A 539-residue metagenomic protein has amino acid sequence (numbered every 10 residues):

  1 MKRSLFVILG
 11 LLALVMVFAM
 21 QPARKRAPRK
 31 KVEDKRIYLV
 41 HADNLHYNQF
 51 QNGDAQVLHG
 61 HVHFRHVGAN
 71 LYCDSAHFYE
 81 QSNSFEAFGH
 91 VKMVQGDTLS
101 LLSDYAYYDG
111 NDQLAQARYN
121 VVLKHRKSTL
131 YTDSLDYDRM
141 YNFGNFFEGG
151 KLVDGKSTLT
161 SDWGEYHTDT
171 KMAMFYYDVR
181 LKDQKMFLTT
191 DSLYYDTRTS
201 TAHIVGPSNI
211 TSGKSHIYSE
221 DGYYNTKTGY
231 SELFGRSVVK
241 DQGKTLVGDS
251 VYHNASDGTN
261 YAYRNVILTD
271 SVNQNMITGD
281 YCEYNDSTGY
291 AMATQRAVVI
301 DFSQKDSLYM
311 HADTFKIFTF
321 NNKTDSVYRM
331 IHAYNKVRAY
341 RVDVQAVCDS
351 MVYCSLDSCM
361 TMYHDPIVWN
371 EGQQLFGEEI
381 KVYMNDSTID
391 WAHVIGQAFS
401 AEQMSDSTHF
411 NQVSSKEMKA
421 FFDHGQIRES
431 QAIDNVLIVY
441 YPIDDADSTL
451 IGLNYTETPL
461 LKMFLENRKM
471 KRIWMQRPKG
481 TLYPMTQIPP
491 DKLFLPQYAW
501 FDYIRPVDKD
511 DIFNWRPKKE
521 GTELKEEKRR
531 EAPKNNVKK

Functional and structural regions predicted by a protein language model:
M1-S4: Positively charged n-region of N-terminal signal peptides that target proteins for export
G10-Q21: Hydrophobic h-region of N-terminal signal peptides that target proteins for export in Gram-negative bacteria
M20-K539: N-terminal amphipathic/hydrophobic interface segments
